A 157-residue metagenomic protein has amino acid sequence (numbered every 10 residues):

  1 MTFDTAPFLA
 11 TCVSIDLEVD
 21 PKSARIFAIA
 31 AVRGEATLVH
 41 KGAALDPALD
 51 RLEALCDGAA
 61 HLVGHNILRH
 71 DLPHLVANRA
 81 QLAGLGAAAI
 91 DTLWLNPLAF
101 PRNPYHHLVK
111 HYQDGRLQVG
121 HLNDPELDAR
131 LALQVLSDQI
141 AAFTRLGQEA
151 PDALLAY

Functional and structural regions predicted by a protein language model:
M1-A10, D91: N-terminal accessory regions of nucleic-acid-interacting proteins
M1-F3, S137-Y157: Acidic two-metal-ion nuclease catalytic site recognized across multiple nuclease folds, prominently DnaQ/RNase D-T
D4-A6, D20, E53: Residues embedded in well-ordered secondary-structure elements
A10-D20: Two-metal-ion RNase H-like nuclease active-site motif
F27-R33: Short beta-strand scaffold segments in enzyme catalytic cores
R33-L117, L122-I140: Conserved DEDDh/DEDDy metal-dependent 3′-5′ exonuclease domain
